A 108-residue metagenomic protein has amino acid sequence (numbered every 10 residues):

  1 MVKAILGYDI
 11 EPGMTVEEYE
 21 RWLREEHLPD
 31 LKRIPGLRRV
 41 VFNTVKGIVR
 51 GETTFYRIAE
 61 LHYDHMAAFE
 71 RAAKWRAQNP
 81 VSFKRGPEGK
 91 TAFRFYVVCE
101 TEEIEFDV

Functional and structural regions predicted by a protein language model:
M1-V108: Macromolecular interaction modules
